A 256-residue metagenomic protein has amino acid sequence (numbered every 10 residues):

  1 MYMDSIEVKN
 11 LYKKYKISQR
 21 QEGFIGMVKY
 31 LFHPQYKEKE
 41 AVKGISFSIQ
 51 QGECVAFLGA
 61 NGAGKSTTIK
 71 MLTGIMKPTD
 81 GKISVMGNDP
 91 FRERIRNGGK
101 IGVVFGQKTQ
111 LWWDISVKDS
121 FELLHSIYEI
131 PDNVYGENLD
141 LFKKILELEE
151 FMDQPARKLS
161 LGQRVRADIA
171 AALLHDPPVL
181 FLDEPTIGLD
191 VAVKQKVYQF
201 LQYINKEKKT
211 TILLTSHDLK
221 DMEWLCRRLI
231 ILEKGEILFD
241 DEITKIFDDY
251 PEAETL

Functional and structural regions predicted by a protein language model:
I25-Y30, E122, S126, V134-F151: Conserved ABC ATPase "signature" region
P155-L159: Conserved ABC ATPase signature
L174-P178: A short, proline-enriched helix->beta-strand linker immediately N-terminal to the Walker B motif in ABC-type P-loop
L180-D183: Catalytic Walker B motif of ABC-type/P-loop ATPase nucleotide-binding domains
Q195-K208: Helical segment within the ABC ATPase nucleotide-binding domain
M222-W224: A short, surface-exposed alpha-helical micro-motif characterized by mixed small hydrophobic and charged/polar residues
D240-D241: ABC ATPase "signature
